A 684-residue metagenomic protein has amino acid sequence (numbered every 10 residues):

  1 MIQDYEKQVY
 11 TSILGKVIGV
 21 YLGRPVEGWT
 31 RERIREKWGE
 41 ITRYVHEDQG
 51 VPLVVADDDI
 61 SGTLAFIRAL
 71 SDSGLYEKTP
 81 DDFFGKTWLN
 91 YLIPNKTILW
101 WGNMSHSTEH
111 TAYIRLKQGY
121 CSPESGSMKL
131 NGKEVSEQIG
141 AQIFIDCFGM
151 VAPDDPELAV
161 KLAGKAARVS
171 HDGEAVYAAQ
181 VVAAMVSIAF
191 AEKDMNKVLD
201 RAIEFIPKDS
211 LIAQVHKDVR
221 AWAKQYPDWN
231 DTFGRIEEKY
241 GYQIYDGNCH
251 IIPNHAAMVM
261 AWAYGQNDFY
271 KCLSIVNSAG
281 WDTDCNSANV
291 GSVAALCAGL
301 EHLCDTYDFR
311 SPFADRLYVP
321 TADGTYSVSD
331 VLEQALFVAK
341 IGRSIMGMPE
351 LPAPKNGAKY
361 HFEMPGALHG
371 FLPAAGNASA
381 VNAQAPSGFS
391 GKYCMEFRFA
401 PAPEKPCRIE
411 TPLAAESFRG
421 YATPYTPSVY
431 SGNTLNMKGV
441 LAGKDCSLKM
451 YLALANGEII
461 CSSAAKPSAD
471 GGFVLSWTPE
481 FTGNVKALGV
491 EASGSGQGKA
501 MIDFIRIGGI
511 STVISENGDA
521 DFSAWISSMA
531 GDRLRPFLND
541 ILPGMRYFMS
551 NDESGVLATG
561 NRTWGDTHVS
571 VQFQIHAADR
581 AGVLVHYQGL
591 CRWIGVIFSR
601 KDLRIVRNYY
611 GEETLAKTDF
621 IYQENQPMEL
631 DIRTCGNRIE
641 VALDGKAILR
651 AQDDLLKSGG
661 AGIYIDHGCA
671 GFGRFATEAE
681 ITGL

Functional and structural regions predicted by a protein language model:
M1-A464, G483-I514, F537-L538: Structured, active/binding-site neighborhoods that engage oxygen-rich ligands
K359-H361, H369, A374-A380, R419-Y421 (+4 more regions): Extracellular glycan-recognition regions
